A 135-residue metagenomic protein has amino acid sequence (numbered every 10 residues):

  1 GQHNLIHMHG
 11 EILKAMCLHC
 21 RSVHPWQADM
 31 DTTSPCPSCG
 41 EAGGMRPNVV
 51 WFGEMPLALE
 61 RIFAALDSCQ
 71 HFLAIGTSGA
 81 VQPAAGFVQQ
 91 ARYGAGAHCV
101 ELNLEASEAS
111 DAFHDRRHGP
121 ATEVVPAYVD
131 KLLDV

Functional and structural regions predicted by a protein language model:
G1-V135: Conserved catalytic alpha/beta core of Sir2/sirtuin-type deacylases, generalized to analogous enzyme cores that bind
